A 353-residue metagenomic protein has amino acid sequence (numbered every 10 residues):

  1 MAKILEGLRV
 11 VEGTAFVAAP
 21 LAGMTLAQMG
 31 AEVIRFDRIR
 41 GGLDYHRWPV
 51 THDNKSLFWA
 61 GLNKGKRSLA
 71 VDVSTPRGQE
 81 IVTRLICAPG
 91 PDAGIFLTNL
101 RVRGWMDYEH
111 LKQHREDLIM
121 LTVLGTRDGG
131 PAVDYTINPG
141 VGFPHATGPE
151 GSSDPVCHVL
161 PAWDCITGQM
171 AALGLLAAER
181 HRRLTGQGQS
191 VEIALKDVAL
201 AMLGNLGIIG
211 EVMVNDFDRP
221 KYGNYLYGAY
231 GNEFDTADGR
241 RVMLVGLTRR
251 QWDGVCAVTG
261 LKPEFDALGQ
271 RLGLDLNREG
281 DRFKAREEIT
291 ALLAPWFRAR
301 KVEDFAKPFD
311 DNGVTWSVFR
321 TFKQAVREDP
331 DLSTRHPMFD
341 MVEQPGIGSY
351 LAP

Functional and structural regions predicted by a protein language model:
M1-Q187, E303: N-terminal helix-loop segment corresponding to the beta1-alpha1 unit of nucleotide/adenylate-binding folds
M1-R9, D235, F322-P353: Terminal low-complexity tails and localization/encapsulation signals of metabolic enzymes
V33, D310-A325: Short, well-structured beta-strand/strand-turn elements
S152-P161, R183-A199, P220-G223, L274: Conserved Rossmann-fold dehydrogenase catalytic segment
P161-L176, L195-N205, L247, Q251: Mid-domain beta-loop-alpha active-site segment that forms a flexible, acidic cofactor/metal-binding surface
G168-G188, N205-M213, C256-L268: Oxidoreductase and adenylate-handling cofactor-binding alpha/beta cores
M213-G231: Active-site Gly/Thr loop motif
Y230-N312, W316: Aromatic-enriched alpha-helical interface/lid elements that frame and gate functional surfaces
